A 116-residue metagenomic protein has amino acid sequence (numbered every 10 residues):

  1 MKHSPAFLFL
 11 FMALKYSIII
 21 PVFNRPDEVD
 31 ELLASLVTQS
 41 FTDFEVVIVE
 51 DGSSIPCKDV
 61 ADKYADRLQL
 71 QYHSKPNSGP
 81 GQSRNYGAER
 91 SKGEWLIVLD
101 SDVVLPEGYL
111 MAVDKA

Functional and structural regions predicted by a protein language model:
K2-T38: N-proximal low-complexity "stem/linker" segments adjacent to membrane-targeting elements
V22-D30, E50, S54, P106: A structural helix-start
N24, L36, D51-S53, S78 (+1 more regions): Conserved short acidic donor-positioning loop in nucleotide-sugar-dependent glycosyltransferases
L33-S74: Acidic donor-binding segment of Leloir-type glycosyltransferases
P56, V103-A116: Acidic donor-binding/catalytic loop of UDP-sugar-dependent glycosyltransferases, especially processive GT2
C57, K75-S91: Glycine-rich, basic loop-to-helix element that forms the pyrophosphate-binding segment of sugar-nucleotide handling
L96: Short aromatic/hydrophobic "clamp" motif used to bind/position activated sugar donors
